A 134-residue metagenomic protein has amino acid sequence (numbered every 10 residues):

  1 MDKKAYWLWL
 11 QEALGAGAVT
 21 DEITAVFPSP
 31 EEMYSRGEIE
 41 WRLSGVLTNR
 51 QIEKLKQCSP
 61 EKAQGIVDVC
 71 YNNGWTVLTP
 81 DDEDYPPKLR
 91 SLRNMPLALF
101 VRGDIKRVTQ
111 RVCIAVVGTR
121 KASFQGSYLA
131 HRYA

Functional and structural regions predicted by a protein language model:
M1-R132: Short, positively charged patches
